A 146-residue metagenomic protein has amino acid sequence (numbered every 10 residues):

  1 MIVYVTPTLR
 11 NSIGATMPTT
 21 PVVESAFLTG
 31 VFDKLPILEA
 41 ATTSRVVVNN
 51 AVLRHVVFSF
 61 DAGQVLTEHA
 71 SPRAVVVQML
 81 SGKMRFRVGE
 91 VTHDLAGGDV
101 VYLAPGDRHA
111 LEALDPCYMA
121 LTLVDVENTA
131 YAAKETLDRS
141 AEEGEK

Functional and structural regions predicted by a protein language model:
M1-V52, T136-K146: A short, N-terminal "cap"/entry segment at the start of jelly-roll beta-barrel domains of the cupin/DSBH fold
A40-A41, R54-A70: Conserved short histidine dyad/triad with adjacent acidic residue
S59-D61, A70-F86: Short, conserved beta-strand element in jelly-roll/cupin
L66-E68, F86-R87, L103, R108-L114: Short beta-strand His + acidic residue motifs that chelate non-heme Fe in jelly-roll/DSBH and cupin folds
L80-S81, A96, D115: A cytosolic small-molecule/anion-sensing beta-strand core signal
K83-R85, T92, R108, Y118: Structural motif
E90-P105: Short acidic-glycine-tyrosine-enriched beta hairpin
P105-T129: Ligand-binding loop in jelly-roll beta-barrel domains
